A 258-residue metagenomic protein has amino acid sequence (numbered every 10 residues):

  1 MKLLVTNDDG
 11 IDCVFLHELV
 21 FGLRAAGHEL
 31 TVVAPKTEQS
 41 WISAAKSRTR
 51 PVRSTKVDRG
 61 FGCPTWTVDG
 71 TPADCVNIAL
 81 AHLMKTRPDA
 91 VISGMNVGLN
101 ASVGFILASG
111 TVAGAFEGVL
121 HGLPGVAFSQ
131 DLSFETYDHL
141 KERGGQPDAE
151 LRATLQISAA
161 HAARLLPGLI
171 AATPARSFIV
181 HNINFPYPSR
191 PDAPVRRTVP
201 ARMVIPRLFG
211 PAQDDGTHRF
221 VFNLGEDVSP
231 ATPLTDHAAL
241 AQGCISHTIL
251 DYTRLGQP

Functional and structural regions predicted by a protein language model:
L3, C13, H17-H82, T86-R87: A cross-family phosphate/adenosyl-ligand binding-site feature
V5-D12, F105-I106: Short, glycine-rich nucleotide/cofactor-binding loops
G22, G114-V119: Hydrophobic/aromatic ligand-binding patch that stacks against planar heteroaromatic rings of cofactors or nucleotides
T31-V33, W66, I92, P124-F128 (+1 more regions): Hydrophobic/aromatic beta-strand patches that form the interior of the parallel beta-sheet core in alpha/beta enzyme
C75-F105: N-terminal glycine-rich phosphate/adenylate-binding segment common to multiple enzyme folds
I106-A113: Charged helix-capping and loop-helix junction motifs
V119-R143: Glycine-rich phosphate/pyrophosphate-binding loops and their adjacent beta-strand/loop elements at enzyme active sites
D148-A153, I170-P258: C-terminal accessory domains and tails appended to enzymatic cores
